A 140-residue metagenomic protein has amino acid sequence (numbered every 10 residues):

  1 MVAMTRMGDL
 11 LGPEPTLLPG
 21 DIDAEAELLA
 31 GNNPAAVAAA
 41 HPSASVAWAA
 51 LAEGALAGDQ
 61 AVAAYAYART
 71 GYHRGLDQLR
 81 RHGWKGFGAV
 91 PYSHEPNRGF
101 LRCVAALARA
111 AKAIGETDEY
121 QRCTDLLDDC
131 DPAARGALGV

Functional and structural regions predicted by a protein language model:
M1-G86, V104, R109-V140: N-terminal alpha-helical interaction modules that lie
A36-A40, P91-P96: Solvent-exposed loop and edge beta-strand segments that line ligand/cofactor-binding and catalytic clefts
S45, H94-N97, L101: Start-of-helix signal in alpha-solenoid helical-repeat scaffolds, especially tetratricopeptide repeats
